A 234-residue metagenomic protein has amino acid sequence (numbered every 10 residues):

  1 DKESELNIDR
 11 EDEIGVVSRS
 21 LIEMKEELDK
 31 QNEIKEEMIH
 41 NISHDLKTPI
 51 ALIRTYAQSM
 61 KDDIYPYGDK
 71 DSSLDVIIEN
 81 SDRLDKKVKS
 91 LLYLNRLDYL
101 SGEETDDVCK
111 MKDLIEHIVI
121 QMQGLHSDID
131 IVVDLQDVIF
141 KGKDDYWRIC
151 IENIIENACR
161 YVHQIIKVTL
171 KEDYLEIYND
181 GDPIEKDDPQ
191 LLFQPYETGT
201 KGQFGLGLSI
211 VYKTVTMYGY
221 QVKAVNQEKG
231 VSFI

Functional and structural regions predicted by a protein language model:
D1-I39, Y56-D62, D75, P195 (+5 more regions): Membrane-proximal HAMP signal-relay module
H40-H44: Conserved phosphoacceptor histidine of two-component systems
E79-L84: Short alpha-helical segment of the dimerization/phosphotransfer core of two-component systems
Y99-E104, L135, I139-D145: Conserved micro-motifs of the catalytic ATP-binding
N157-C159: Short helix-loop "hinge" at the ATP-lid/N-box region of the Bergerat-fold HATPase_c
I184-Y196: Short conserved segment of the HATPase_c
